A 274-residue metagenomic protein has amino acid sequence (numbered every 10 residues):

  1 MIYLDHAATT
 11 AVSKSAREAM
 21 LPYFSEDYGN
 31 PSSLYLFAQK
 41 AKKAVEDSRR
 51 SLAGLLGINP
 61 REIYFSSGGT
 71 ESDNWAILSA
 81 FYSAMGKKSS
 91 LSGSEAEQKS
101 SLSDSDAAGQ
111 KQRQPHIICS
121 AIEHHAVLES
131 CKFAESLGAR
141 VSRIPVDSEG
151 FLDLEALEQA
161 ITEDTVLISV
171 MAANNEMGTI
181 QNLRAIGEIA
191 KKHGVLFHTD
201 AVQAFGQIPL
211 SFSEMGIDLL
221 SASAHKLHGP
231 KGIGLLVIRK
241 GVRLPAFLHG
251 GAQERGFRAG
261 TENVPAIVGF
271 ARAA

Functional and structural regions predicted by a protein language model:
M1-S92, E97-A274: Pyridoxal 5′-phosphate
